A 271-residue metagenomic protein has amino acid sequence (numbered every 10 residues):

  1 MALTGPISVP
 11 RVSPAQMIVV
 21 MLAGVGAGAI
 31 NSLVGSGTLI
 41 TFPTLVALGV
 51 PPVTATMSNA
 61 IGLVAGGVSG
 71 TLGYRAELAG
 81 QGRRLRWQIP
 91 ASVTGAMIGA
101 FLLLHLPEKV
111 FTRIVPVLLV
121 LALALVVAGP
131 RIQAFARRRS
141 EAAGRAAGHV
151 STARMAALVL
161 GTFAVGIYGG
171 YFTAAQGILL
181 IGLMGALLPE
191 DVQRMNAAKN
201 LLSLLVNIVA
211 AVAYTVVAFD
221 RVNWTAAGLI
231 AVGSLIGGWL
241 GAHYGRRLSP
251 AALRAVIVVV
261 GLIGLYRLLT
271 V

Functional and structural regions predicted by a protein language model:
A2-V53, S140-N196, G228: Selected transmembrane alpha-helices and immediately adjacent juxtamembrane segments of polytopic inner-membrane
P14, I18, M57, V110-V120 (+3 more regions): Alpha-helical transmembrane segments of integral membrane proteins
I18, L22, G26, A65-V68 (+11 more regions): Lipid-exposed faces of alpha-helical membrane segments in multi-pass integral membrane proteins
A29, Q81-A91, V115, R139-E141 (+2 more regions): Cytoplasmic-side transmembrane-helix entry/capping segments in multi-pass membrane proteins
A47-L48, A100, L104, R113 (+4 more regions): Transmembrane helix-loop junction
V50-A60, G82-W87, P189-N200: Membrane-interface alpha-helices at helix entry/exit sites of multi-pass transporters
S58-V117, I208-A251: Selective hydrophobic functional segments
V68-A79, V117-A147, I263-V271: Transmembrane helix exit motif
